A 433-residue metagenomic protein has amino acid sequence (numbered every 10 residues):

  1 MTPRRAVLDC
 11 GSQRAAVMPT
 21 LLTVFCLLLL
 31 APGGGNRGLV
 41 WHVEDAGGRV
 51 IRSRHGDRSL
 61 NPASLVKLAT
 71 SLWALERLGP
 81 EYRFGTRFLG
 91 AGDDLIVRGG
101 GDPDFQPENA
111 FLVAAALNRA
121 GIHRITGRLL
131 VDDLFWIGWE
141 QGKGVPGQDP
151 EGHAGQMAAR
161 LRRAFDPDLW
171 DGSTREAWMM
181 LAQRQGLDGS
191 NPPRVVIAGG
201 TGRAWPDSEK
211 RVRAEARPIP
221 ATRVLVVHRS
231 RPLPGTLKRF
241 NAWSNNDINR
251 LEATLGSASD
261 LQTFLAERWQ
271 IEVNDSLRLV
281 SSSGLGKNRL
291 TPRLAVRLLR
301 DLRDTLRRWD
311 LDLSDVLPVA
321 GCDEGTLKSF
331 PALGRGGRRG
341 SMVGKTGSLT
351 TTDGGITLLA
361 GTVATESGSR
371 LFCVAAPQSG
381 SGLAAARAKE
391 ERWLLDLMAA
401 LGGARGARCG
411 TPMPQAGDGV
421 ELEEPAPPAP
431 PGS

Functional and structural regions predicted by a protein language model:
L29-R54: A short, well-structured edge-of-sheet supersecondary motif
I51-S53, L255-S433: Small-residue-rich helix-loop
P62-P80, L129, F240, F372: Active-site SXXK
W73-Y82, G99-G101, E108, L117-R124 (+7 more regions): Sec/Tat-exported extracytoplasmic proteins
E76-G92, W309-S314: Short, well-structured active-site flanking segments
G85-P103, R128-E140, R213-P218, R223 (+3 more regions): Acidic helix-start/capping segments at beta-turn-to-alpha-helix junctions
P103-A177: Polar, glycine-rich mid-to-C-terminal structural blocks that act as macromolecule-binding/assembly scaffolds
P146-P150, R160-V316: A small/polar active-site loop signature that marks catalytic segments
